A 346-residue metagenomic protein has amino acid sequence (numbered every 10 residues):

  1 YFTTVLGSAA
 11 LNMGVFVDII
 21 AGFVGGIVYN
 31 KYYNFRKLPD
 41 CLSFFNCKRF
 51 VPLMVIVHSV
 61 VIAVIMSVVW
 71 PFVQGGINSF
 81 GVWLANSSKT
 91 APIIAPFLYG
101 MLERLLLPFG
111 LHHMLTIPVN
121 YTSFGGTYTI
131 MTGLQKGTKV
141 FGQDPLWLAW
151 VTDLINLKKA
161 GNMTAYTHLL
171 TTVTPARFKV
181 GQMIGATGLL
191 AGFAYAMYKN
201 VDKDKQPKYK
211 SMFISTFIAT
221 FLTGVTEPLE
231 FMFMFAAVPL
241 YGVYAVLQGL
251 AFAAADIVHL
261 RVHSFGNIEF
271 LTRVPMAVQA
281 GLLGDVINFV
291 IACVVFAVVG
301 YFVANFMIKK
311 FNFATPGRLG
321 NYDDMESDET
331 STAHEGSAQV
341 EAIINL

Functional and structural regions predicted by a protein language model:
Y1, T132-L134, D144-A176, L190-K199 (+1 more regions): Transmembrane alpha-helical segments and their short flanking loops that form helix-hairpins/helix-helix interfaces
Y1-T138, T272-Q279, L283-A297, Y301-Y322: Signature of multi-pass transmembrane helix bundles
A9, M13, Q182-A186, P207 (+2 more regions): Alpha-helix N-cap/helix-initiation motif
N34, I94, Y209-K210, G242: Short, surface-exposed helix-loop/turn micro-motifs enriched in polar/charged residues
M66, W70, G81, A85 (+10 more regions): Hydrophobic/aromatic-lined pockets within catalytic cores
T90-G188, G192: Alpha-helical transmembrane segments and their membrane-interface boundaries that form or gate the permeation pathway
V201-Y209: Membrane-interface helix-loop-helix junctions at transmembrane boundaries of multi-pass membrane enzymes, predominantly
H334-L346: Structured cytosolic domains appended to multi-pass membrane proteins
